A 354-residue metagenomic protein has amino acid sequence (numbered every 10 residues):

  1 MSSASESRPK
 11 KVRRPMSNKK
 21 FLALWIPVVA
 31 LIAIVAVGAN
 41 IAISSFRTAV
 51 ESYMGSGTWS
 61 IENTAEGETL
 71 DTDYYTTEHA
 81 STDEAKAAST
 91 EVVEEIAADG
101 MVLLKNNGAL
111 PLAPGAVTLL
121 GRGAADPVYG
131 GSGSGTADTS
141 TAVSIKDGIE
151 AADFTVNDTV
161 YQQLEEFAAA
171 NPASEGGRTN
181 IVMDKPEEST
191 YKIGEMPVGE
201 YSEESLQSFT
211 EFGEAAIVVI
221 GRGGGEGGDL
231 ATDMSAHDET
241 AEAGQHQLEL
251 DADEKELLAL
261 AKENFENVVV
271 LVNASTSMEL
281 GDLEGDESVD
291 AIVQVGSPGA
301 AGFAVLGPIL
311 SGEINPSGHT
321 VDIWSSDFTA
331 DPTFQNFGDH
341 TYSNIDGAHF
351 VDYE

Functional and structural regions predicted by a protein language model:
M1-E354: C-terminal non-catalytic regions of proteins with extracellular/luminal or membrane-system context
